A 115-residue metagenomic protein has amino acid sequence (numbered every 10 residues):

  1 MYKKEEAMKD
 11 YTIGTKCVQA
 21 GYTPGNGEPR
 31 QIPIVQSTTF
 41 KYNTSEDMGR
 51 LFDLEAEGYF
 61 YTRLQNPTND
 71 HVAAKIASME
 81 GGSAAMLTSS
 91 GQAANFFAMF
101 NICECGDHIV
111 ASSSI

Functional and structural regions predicted by a protein language model:
Y2-V35: Short conserved active-site loop signatures built around small residues
A20-Y22, Q36-F40, R63-Q65: Pocket-edge structural micro-motifs
G25, K41-S45: Short, acidic Gly/Pro/Ser/Thr-rich loop/turn segments
P33-I34, A84-M86, D107-H108: Structural motif
T44-A93, S114: Conserved N-terminal alpha-helix of the aminotransferase class I/II PLP-enzyme fold
S78-M79, F97-C105: Alpha-helix C-terminal capping segments
N101-I115: Conserved PLP-anchoring active-site segment centered on the Schiff-base-forming lysine
